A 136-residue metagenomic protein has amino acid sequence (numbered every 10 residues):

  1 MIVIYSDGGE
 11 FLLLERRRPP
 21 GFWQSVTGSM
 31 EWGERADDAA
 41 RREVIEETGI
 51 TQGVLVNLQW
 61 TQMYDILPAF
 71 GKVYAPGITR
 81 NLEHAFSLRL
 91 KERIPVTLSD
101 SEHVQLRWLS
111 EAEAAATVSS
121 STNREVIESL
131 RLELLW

Functional and structural regions predicted by a protein language model:
M1-F11, W32: Conserved N-terminal beta-strand and adjoining loop/helix that marks the start of the Nudix/MutT-like hydrolase domain
L13-R16: Short, acidic/hydrophobic/Gly-rich beta-strand patch recurrent on exposed beta strands that often constitutes part
P19-F22: A conserved beta-turn-beta hairpin within the catalytic core of GNAT-like acetyltransferases that forms part
Q24-T27: A short gly/proline-enriched turn/hairpin at secondary-structure junctions
M30-T122: Unchanged
V126-L130: A small-molecule sensor/coupling module
